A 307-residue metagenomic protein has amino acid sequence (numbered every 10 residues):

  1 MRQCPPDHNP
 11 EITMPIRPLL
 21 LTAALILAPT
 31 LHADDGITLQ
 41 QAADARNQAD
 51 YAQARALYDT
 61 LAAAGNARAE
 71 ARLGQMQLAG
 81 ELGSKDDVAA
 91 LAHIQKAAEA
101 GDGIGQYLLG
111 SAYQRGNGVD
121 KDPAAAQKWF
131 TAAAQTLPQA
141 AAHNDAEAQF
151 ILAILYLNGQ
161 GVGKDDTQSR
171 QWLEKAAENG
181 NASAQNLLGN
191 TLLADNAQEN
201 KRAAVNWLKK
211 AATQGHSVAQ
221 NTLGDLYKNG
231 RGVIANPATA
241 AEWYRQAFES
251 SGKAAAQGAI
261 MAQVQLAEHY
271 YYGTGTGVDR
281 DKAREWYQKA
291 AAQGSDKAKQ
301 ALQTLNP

Functional and structural regions predicted by a protein language model:
M1-T13: Short, Lys/Arg-enriched N-terminal segments with co-localized hydrophobic residues within the first ~10-30 amino acids
I12-L20: Bacterial N-terminal signal peptides that target proteins for export
L21, L25-L27, L31-Q75: N-terminal leader/linker segments that initiate helical-solenoid repeat arrays
T38-Q41, L61, R72-A79, G83 (+11 more regions): Hydrophobic face of amphipathic alpha-helices that form TPR/SEL1-like repeat modules and related alpha-solenoid
A49-A56, S84-H93, D120-T136, G163-W172 (+3 more regions): Structural signature of tandem alpha-helical TPR/SEL1-like repeats, specifically the intra-repeat loop/turn
D50, A64-A67, A79-E81, D86 (+16 more regions): Short helix-capping/linker turns of helical repeat alpha-solenoids
Q265, Y272-P307: Terminal, low-structured helical/coil segments at or just beyond the last alpha-helical repeat
